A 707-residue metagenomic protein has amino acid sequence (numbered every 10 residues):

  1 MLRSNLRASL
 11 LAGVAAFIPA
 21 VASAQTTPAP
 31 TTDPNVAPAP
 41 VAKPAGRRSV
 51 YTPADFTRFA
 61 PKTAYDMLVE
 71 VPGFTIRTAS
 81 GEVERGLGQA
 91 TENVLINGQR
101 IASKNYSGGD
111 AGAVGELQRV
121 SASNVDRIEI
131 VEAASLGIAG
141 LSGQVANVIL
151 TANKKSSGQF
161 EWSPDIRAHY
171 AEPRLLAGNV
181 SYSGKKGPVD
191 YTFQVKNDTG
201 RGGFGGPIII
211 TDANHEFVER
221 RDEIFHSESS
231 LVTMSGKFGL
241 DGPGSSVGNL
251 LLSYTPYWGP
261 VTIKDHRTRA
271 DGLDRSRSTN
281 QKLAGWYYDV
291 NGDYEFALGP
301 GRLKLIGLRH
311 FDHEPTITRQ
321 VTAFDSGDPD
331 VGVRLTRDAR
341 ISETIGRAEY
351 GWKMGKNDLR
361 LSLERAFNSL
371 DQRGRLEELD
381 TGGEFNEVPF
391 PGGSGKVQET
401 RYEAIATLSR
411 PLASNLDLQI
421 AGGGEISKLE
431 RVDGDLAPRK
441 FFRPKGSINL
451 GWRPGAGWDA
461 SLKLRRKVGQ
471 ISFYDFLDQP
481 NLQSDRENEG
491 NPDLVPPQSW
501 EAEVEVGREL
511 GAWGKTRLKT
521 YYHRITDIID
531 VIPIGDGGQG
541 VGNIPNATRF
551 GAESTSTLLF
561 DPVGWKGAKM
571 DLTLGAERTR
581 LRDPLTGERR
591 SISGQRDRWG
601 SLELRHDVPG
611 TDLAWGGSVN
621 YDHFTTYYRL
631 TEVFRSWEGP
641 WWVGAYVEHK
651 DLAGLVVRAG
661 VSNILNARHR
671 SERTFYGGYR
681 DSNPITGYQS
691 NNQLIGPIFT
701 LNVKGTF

Functional and structural regions predicted by a protein language model:
A64-M67, E82-E84, L95, A113-Q118 (+2 more regions): N-terminal periplasmic accessory domains that precede and gate Gram-negative outer-membrane beta-barrel machines
Y65-S103, A133, G137, S142-N147: Extracytoplasmic beta-strand/coil segments of soluble accessory domains associated with Gram-negative outer-membrane
Q99-E132, V180, G236: Short acidic/polar hinge/loop motifs at secondary-structure boundaries that mediate gating or recognition
Y170-G205, E216-I263, Q281-R302, G446-I448: Transmembrane beta-barrel wall of Gram-negative outer-membrane proteins
T279, G285-Y287, A339, V397 (+6 more regions): Outer-membrane beta-barrel signature, preferentially recognizing the C-terminal barrel domain of Gram-negative
H313, S369-D371, K428, W452 (+7 more regions): Surface-exposed extracellular loop regions of Gram-negative outer-membrane beta-barrel proteins, predominantly
Y521-R524, N543-L630: Gram-negative outer-membrane beta-barrel transporters
H649-F707: C-terminal beta-signal and adjacent terminal beta-strands/loops of Gram-negative outer-membrane beta-barrel proteins
